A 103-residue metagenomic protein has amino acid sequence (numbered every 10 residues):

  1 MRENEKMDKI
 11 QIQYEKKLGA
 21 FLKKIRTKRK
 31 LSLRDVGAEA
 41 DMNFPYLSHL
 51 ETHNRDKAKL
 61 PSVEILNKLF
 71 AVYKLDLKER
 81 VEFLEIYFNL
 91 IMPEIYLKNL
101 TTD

Functional and structural regions predicted by a protein language model:
R2-K30: A short, Lys/Arg-rich alpha-helix, primarily the initiator
N4, L77-D103: Short, charged recognition helix plus adjacent turn of helix-turn-helix-like nucleic-acid-binding domains
L22, V36-G37, L47-L50: Conserved hydrophobic/aromatic packing and binding residues within compact polymer-binding modules
K23, R34, N67: Residues within the helices of the helix-turn-helix
R26, G37, F70: The alpha-helix within a helix-turn-helix
K30, N54-A71: Short, basic-rich loop-to-helix N-cap that marks the start of a DNA-contacting helix
D41-L60: Recognition helix of helix-turn-helix/homeodomain-like DNA-binding domains that insert into the DNA major groove
